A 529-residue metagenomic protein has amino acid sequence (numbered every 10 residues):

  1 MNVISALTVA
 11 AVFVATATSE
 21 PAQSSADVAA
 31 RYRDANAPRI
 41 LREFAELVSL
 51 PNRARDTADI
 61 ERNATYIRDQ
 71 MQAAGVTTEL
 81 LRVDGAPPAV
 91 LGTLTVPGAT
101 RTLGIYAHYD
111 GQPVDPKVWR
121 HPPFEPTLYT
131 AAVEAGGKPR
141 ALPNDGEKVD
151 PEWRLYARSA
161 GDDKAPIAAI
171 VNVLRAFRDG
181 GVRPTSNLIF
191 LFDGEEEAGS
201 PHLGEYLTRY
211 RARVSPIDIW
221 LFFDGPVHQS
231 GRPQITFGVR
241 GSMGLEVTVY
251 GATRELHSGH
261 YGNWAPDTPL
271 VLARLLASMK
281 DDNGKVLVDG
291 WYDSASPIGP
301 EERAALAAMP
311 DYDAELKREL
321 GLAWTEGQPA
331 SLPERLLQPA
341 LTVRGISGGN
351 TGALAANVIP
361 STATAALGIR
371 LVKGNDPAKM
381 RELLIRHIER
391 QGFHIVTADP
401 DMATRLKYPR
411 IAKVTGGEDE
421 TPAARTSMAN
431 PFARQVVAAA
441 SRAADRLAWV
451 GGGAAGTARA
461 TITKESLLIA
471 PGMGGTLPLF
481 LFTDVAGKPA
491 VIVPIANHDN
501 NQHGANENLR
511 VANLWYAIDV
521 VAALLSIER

Functional and structural regions predicted by a protein language model:
V3, H121, T185, P216 (+4 more regions): Short, solvent-exposed loop/turn segments at the edges of secondary structure
S5-T16: Bacterial N-terminal signal peptides
S19, Q23, H228, G244-E246 (+3 more regions): Metal-dependent amide/peptide-bond hydrolase catalytic core, centered on the "pita-bread" metallohydrolase fold
Q23-A160, I167, D179-S186, L367-G368: Acidic/His- and Gly-rich active-site-bordering loop/insert found across diverse amide/peptide-bond hydrolases
V28, R39-E43, A58, R62 (+7 more regions): Extracytoplasmic/secreted proteins, especially bacterial periplasmic and envelope-associated proteins
D34, A45-R53, R68-T77, R175 (+7 more regions): Sec-exported extracytoplasmic/periplasmic mature domains
Y109-G111, L191-S200, F223-H228, G251-T253 (+2 more regions): Acidic, glycine-rich active-site loops and adjacent beta-strand->loop/helix elements that engage anionic groups
K148-G238: Acidic/histidine-rich catalytic neighborhood of metal-dependent amide-processing enzymes
